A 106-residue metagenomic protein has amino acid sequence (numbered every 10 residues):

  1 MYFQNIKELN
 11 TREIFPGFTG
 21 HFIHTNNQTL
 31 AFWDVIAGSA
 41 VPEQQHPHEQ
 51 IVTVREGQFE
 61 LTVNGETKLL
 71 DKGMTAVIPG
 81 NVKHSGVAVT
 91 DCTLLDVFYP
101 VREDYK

Functional and structural regions predicted by a protein language model:
M1-N27: A short, N-terminal "cap"/entry segment at the start of jelly-roll beta-barrel domains of the cupin/DSBH fold
P16, A31-Q45: Conserved short histidine dyad/triad with adjacent acidic residue
N26, T62-E66, V89: Short strand-coil-strand connectors
Q28-T29, I36-S39, Q58, T67 (+1 more regions): Short, charged/polar surface micro-motifs in flexible loops or helix N-caps
V35, H46-L61: Short, conserved beta-strand element in jelly-roll/cupin
R55-E56, D71-K72, T90: A cytosolic small-molecule/anion-sensing beta-strand core signal
E66-G80: Short acidic-glycine-tyrosine-enriched beta hairpin
G80-D104: Ligand-binding loop in jelly-roll beta-barrel domains
